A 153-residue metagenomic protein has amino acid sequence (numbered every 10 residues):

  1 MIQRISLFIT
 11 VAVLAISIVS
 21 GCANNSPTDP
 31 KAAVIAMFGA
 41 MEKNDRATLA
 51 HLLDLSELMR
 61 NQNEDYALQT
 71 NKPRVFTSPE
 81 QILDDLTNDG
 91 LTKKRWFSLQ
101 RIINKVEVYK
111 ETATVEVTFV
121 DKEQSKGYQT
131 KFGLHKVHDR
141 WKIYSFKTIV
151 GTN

Functional and structural regions predicted by a protein language model:
M1-I9: Bacterial N-terminal signal peptides that target proteins for export
I9-S17: Bacterial N-terminal signal peptides
S20-R46, H51, N61: Short, low-complexity N-terminal intrinsically disordered segments enriched in polar/charged residues
V34-M37, L49, I103-V106, A113-V117 (+2 more regions): Hydrophobic beta-strand residues in large extracellular and virion-surface proteins
G39, L53-T70: Short, solvent-exposed secondary-structure junction/capping segments
H51-L52, D85: Generic alpha-helical secondary-structure signal
T70-Q124: Surface-exposed, charged secondary-structure patches
S125-N153: Short beta-strand edge/turn micro-motifs at domain boundaries
